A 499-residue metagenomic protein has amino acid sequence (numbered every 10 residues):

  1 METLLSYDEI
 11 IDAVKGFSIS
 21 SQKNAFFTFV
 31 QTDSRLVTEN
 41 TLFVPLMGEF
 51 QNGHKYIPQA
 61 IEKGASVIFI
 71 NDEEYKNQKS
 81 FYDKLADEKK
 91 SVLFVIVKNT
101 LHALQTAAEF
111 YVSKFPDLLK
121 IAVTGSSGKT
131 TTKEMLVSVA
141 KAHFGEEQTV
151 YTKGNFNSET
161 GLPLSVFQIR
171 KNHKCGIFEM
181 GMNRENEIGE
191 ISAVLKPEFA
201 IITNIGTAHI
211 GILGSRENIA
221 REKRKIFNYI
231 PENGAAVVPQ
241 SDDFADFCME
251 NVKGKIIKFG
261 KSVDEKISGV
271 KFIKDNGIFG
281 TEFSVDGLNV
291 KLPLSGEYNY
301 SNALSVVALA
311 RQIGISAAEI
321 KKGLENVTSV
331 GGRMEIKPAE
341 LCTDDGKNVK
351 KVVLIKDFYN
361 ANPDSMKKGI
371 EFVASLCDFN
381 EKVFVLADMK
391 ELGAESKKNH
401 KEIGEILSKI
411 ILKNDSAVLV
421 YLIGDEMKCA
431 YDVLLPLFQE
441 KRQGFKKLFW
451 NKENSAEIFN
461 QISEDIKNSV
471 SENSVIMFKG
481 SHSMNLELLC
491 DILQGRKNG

Functional and structural regions predicted by a protein language model:
M1-T106, F110, S295, L376-D378 (+3 more regions): N-terminal leader/targeting and accessory segments in enzymes
D8-I11, I96, L101-A236, F244-V252 (+3 more regions): Phosphate-binding loop of NTP-binding sites
I10, T41, A60, A107 (+14 more regions): Residue-level signal for inorganic ion chemistry
A13, K76-Q78, D83-E88, I201-V352 (+3 more regions): Acidic, Mg2+-coordinating active-site environments of NTP-dependent enzymes
G48-Q51, V330, F358-Q439, S481 (+1 more regions): Active-site beta-alpha connecting loops in nucleotide-dependent enzymes
F81-L85, A193, F459-S469: Short amphipathic alpha-helix with an adjacent loop that forms part of the alpha/beta core around
F94-N99, G444-I462: Short acidic-hydrophobic, aromatic-tinged amphipathic segments that line or gate anion-handling sites
V123, K129, G331-R333, D345 (+3 more regions): ATP-dependent carboxylate/acyl-activation modules
